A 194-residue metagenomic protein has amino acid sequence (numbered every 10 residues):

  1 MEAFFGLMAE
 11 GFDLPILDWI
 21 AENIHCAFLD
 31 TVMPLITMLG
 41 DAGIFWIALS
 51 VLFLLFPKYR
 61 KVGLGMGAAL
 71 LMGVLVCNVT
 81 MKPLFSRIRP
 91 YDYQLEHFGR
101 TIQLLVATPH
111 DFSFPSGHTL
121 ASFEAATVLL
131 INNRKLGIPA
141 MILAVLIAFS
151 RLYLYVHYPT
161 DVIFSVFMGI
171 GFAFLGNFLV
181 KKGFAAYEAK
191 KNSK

Functional and structural regions predicted by a protein language model:
M1-W46, N78-T108, S193-K194: N-terminal transmembrane-helix/juxtamembrane module of multi-pass inner/ER membrane proteins
F28, K58-G63, N132-P139: Membrane-helix interface segments
L35, V51, G67, M141-V145 (+1 more regions): Residue-level signature of the transmembrane alpha-helical core of multi-pass small-molecule transporters
W46-P57, S122-T127, I138: Hydrophobic, aromatic-rich transmembrane alpha-helices and their immediate juxtamembrane boundary segments
L49-V79: Interfacial segments of alpha-helical transmembrane regions
L52, M72, V76-M81, F172-G183: Alpha-helical membrane-inserting segments
A68-K82, I138-R151: Small-polar-interrupted transmembrane alpha-helices in polytopic inner-membrane proteins
R100-K194: Membrane-embedded catalytic cores of phosphoryl/pyrophosphoryl-handling enzymes
